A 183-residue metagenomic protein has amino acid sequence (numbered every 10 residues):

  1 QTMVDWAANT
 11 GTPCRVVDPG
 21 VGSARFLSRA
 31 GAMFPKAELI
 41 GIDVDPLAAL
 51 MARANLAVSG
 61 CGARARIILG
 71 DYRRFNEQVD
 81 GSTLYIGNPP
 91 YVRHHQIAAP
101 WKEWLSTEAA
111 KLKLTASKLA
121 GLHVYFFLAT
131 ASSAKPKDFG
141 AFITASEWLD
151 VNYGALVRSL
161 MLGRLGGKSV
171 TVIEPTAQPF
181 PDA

Functional and structural regions predicted by a protein language model:
Q1-T12: Conserved alpha-helix/loop element of class I SAM-dependent methyltransferases that forms part of the SAM/SAH-binding
Q1-T2, G20-S28, F34-K36, D45-L50 (+3 more regions): Signature of N6-adenine DNA methyltransferases within the class I
R15-V17: Conserved beta-strand elements of the Class I
I42: The conserved SAM/SAH-binding core of class I Rossmann-like methyltransferase domains, concentrating on the hydrophobic
